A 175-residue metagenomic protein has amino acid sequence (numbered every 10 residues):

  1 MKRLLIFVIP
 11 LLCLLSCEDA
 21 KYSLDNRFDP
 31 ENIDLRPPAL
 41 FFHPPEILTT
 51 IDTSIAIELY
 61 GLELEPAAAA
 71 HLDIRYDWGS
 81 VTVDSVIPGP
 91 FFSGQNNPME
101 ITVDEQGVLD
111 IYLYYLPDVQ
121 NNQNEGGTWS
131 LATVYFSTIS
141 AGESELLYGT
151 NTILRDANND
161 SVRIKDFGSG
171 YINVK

Functional and structural regions predicted by a protein language model:
M1-C17: Sec-dependent bacterial lipoprotein signal peptides
C17-K175: Acidic, low-complexity intrinsically disordered segments
